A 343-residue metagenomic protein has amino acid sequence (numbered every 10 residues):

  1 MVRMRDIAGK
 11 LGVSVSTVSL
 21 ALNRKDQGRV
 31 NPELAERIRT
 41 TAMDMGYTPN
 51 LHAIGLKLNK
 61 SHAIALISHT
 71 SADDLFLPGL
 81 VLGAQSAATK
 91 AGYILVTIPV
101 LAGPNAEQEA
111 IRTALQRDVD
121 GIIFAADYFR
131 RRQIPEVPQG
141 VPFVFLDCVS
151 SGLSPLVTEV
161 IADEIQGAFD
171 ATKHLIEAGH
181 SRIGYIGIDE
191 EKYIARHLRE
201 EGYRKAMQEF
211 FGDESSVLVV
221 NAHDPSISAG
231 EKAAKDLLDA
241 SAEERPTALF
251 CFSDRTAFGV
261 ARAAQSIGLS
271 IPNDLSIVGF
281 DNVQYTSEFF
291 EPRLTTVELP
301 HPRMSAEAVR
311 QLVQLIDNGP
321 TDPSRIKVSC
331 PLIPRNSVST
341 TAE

Functional and structural regions predicted by a protein language model:
M1-N59: N-terminal helix-turn-helix DNA-binding module of bacterial transcription factors
V15-L20, L56-A72, R182-D189: Short beta-strand segments enriched in small/hydrophobic residues
H69-P78, I98-A106, C148, E159-D170 (+5 more regions): Hinge/beta->alpha junction and helix N-cap segments in small-molecule ligand-binding domains
S86-R130: Central regulatory/effector-binding core of bacterial HTH transcription factors
N105-D118, A229-E243: Short, well-structured alpha-helical segments in soluble
D118-A126, G184-G187, V220, A242-S253 (+1 more regions): Periplasmic-binding protein-like
F124-D170, R255, D281-L294: Flexible loop/hinge segments that line or gate small-molecule binding clefts
A234-K235, D239-E343: Flexible loop/turn connectors
